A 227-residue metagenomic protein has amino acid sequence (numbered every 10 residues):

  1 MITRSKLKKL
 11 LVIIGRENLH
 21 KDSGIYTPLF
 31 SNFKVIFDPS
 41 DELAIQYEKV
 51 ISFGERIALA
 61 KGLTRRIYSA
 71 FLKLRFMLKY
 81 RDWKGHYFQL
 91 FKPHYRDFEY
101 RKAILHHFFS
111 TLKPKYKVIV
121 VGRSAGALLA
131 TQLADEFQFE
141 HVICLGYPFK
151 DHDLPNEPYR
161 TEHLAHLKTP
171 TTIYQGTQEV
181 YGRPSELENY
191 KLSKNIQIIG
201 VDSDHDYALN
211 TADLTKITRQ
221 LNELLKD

Functional and structural regions predicted by a protein language model:
I2-K115: Serine-hydrolase catalytic machinery in alpha/beta-hydrolase-like enzymes
N18-H20, D151, T177-G182, D206-Y207: Acidic catalytic loop of the alpha/beta-hydrolase fold
I119-V120, V142: Conserved alpha/beta-hydrolase fold motif
V121-A130: Gly/Ala-rich beta-loop-alpha elbow adjacent to hydrolase catalytic centers
L129-L133, D153: Hydrolases whose catalytic domains are alpha/beta-hydrolase-1, hotdog thioesterase, or metallo-beta-lactamase-like
I143-H152, G176, S203: Active-site nucleophile loop of the alpha/beta-hydrolase fold
H166-K168, I173-Q175, E179: Short beta-strand/loop motif that positions the catalytic acidic residue of the alpha/beta-hydrolase fold
S203-L214: Catalytic histidine-centered segment of alpha/beta-hydrolase-like enzymes
